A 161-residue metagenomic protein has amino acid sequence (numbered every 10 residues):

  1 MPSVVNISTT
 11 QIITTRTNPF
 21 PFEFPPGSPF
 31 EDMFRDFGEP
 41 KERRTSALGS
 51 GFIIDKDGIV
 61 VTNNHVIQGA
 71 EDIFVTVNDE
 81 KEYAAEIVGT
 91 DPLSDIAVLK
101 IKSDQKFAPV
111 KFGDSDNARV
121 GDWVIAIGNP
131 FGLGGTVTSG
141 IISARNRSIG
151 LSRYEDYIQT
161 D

Functional and structural regions predicted by a protein language model:
M1-D161: Serine-dependent protease modules
